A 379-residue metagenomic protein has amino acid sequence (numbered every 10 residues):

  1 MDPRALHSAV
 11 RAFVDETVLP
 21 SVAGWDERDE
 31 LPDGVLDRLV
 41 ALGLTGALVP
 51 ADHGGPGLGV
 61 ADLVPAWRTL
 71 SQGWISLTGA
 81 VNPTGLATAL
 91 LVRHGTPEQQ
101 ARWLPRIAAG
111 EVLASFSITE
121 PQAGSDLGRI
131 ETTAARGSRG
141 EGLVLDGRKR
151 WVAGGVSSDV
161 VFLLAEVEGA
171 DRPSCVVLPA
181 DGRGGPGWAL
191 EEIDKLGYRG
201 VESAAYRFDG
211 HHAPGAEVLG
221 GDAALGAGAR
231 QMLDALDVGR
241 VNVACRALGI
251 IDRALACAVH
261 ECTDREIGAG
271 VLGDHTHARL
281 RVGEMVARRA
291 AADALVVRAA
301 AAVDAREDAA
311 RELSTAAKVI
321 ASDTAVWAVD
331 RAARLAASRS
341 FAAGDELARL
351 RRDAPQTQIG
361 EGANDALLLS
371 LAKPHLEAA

Functional and structural regions predicted by a protein language model:
L6, Q72, L190-R289, T357: Glycine-rich beta->alpha junctions and the first turn(s) of the following alpha-helix
L19-E27, T263-G270, V286-I320, D330-F341: C-terminal helix-coil-helix/basic helical segment that borders enzyme active sites and/or dimer interfaces and provides
A41-A101, P105-G110, G154-V160: Internal helix-loop-helix
Q72, A123, R150-G155, Q356-A363: Glycine-rich phosphate/pyrophosphate-binding beta-alpha loops
L86, A336-A379: Glycine-rich phosphate/cofactor-binding loops in nucleotide/flavin-utilizing enzymes
G110-I118: A short, Trp-centered hydrophobic/proline-enriched beta-strand micro-motif
T132-A135: A structural signal for short hydrophobic beta-strand segments in well-ordered beta-sheet cores
G142, R148-A189: A short core secondary-structure module
